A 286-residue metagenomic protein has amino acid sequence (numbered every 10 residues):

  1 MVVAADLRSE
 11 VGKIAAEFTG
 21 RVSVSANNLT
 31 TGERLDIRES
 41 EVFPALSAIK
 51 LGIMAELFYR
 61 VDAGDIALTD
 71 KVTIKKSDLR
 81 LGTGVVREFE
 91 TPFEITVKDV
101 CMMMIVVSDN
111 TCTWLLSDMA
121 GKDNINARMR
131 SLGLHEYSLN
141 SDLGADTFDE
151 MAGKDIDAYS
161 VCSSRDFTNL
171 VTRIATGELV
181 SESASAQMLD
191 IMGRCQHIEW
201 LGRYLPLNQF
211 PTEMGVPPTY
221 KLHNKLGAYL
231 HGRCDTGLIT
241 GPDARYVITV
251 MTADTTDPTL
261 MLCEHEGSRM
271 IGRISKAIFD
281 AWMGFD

Functional and structural regions predicted by a protein language model:
M1-E41, A277: Beta-lactamase-like hydrolase cores
V2-G12, M119, L170-Q209, G215-D286: Structured C-terminal helix/loop/strand segments within mature extracytoplasmic catalytic/sensor domains
A15-F18, Y59-D65, K76, I105-S108 (+6 more regions): Sec/Tat-exported extracytoplasmic proteins
T19-R21, R38-S40, A48, A67-T69 (+4 more regions): Extracytoplasmic
G32, P44-V72, F167, I248: Active-site SXXK
T69-G84, A120-G121, D146, I191: Acidic helix-start/capping segments at beta-turn-to-alpha-helix junctions
L79-L116, K122, G153, S160: Conserved catalytic neighborhood of penicillin-recognizing serine enzymes
S117-L179, S183: Mid-domain, small-residue-enriched loop/turn segments at the edges of structured enzyme/sensor domains
